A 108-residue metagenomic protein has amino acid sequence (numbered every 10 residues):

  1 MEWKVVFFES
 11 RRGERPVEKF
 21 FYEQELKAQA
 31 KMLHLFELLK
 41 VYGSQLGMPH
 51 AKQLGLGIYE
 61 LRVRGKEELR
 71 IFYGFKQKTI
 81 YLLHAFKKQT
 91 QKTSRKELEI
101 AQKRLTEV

Functional and structural regions predicted by a protein language model:
M1-E67, Q77-I80, K87-V108: Basic, Lys/Arg-enriched alpha-helical interface segments
R70-G74: Short, surface-exposed beta-strand/loop micro-motifs that present aromatic residues
